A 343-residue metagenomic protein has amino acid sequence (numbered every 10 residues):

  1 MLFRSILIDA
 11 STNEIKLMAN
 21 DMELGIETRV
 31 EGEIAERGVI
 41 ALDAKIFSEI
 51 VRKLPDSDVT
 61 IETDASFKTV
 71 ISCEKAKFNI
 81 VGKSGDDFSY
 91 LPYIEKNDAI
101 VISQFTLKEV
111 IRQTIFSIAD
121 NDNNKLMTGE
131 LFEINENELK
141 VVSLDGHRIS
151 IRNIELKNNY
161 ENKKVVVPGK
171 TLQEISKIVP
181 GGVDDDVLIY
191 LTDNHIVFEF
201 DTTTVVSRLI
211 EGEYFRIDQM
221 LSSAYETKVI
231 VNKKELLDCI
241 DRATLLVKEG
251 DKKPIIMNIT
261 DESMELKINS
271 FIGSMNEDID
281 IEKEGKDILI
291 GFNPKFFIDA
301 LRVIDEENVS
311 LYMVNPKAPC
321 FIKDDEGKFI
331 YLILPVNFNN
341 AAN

Functional and structural regions predicted by a protein language model:
M1-N343: Structural preference for solvent-exposed beta-strand-turn elements and adjacent flexible terminal/loop segments within
